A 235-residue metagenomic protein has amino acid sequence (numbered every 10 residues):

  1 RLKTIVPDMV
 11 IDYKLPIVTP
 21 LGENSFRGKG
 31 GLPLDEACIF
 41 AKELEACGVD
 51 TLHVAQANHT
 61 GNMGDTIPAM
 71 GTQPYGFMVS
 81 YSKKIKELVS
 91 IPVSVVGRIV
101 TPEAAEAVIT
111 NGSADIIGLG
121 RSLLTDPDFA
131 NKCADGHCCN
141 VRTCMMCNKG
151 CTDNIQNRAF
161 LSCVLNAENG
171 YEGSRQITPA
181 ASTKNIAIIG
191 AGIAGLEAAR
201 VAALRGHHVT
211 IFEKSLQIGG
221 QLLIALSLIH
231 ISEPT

Functional and structural regions predicted by a protein language model:
R1-I189, I193-V209, Q217, L223: Flavin-dependent oxidoreductase catalytic cores
I211-L216, E233: Conserved acidic E/D residue at the C-terminus of a beta-strand in Rossmann-like folds
L223-I229: Conserved N-terminal/central alpha/beta ligand/cofactor-binding core
I229-T235: Residue-level detector of conserved catalytic or cofactor/ligand-binding positions in enzyme active sites
